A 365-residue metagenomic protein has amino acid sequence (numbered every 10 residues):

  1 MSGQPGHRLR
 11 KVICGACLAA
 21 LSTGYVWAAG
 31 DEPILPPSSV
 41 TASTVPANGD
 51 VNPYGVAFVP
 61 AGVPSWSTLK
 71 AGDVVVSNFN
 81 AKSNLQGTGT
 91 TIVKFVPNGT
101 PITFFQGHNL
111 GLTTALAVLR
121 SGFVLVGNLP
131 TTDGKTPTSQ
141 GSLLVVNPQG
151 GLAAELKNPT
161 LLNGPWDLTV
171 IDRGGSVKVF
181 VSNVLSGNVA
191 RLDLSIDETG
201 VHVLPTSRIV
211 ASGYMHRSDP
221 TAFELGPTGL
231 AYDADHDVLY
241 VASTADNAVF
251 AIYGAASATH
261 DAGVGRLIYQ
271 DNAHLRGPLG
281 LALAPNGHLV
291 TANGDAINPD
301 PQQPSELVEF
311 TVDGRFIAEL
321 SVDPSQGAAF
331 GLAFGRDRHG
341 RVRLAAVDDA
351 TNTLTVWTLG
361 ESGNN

Functional and structural regions predicted by a protein language model:
I13-T23: Bacterial N-terminal signal peptides
G24-A28: Sec/Tat signal peptide C-region and signal peptidase I cleavage site
G30-G49, V96-T113, V145-G164, V203-A222 (+2 more regions): Surface-exposed loop and turn segments in beta-propeller and other repeat-based domains that flank or scaffold
V45-A71, Q86-G89, G107-V124, L129-P130 (+6 more regions): Beta-rich, blade/repeat-based domains predominating in secreted/periplasmic proteins but also intracellular
F79-A81, N128-T131, T138, R173 (+9 more regions): Short loop/turn segments immediately following the C-termini of beta-strands
T90-V93, G141-L144, G187-A190, A248-A251 (+3 more regions): A short loop-to-beta-strand structural motif that recurs across blades of beta-propeller domains
P97, L192-H202, I252-H260, V312 (+1 more regions): Short loop/turn segments immediately following beta-strands, especially the blade-tip and inter-blade linker loops
A329-N365: Blade-level signature of beta-propeller repeat domains, shared across WD40, Kelch, NHL, RCC1 and BNR/Asp-box propellers
